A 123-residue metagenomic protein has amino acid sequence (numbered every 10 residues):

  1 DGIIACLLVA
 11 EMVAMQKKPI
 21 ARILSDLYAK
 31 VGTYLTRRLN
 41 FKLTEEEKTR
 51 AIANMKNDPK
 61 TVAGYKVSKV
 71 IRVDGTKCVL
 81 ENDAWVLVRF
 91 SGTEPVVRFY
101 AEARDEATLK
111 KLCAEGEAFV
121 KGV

Functional and structural regions predicted by a protein language model:
D1-V123: Phosphate-binding and adjacent anionic-ligand microenvironments
